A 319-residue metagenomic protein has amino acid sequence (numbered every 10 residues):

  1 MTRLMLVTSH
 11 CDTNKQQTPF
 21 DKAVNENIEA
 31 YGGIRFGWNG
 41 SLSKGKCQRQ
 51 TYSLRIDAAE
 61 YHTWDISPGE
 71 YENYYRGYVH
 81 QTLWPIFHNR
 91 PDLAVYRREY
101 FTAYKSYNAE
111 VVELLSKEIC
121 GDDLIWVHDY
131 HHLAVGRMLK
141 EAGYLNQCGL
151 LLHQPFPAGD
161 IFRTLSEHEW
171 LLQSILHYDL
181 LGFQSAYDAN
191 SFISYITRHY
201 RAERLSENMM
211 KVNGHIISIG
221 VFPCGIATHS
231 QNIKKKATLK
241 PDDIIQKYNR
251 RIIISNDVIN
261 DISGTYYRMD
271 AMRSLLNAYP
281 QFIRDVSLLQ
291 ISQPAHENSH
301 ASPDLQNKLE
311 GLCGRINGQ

Functional and structural regions predicted by a protein language model:
M1-Q319: Catalytic cores of carbohydrate-active enzymes across secretory and cytosolic contexts
